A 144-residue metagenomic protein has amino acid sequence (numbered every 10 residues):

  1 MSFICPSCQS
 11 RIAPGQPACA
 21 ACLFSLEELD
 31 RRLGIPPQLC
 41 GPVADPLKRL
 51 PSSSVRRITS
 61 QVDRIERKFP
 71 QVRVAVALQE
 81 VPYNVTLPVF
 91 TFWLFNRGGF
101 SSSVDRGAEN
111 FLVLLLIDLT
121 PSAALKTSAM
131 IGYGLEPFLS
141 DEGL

Functional and structural regions predicted by a protein language model:
M1-C8: Short, charged low-complexity linear segments at domain edges
P6, P17-L144: Folded, non-transmembrane soluble domains that reside on the lumenal/extracytoplasmic side of membranes
A13-P14: Flanking scaffold residues of small Cys/His-coordinated metal-binding clusters
